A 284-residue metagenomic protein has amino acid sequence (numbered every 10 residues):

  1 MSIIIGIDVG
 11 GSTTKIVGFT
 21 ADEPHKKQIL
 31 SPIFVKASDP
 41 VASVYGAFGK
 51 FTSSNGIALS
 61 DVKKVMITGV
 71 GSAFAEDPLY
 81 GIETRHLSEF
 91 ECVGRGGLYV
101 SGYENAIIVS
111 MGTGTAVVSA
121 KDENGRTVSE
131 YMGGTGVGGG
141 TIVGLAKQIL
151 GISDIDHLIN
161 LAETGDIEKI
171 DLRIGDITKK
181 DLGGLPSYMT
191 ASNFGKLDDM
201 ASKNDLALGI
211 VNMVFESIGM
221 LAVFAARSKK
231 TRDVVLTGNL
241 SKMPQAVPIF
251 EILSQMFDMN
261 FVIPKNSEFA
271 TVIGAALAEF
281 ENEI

Functional and structural regions predicted by a protein language model:
I3-S43, T127-S129: Short glycine-rich, Thr/Ser-proximal phosphate-binding strand/loop in the N-terminal lobe of ATP-dependent enzymes
I33-P40, F48-E89, T127-E130: Short beta-strand-loop/turn "lid" adjacent to the catalytic site in phosphate-handling enzymes
I67-F74, F224-R227, T231-L253, E268: Glycine-rich phosphate-binding loops at beta-strand->alpha-helix junctions
A75-V109, G114-R126, I273-E279: Conserved phosphate-binding catalytic cores of ATP/NTP-utilizing and phosphoryl-transfer enzymes
E83-F90, E251-I273: Conserved phosphate-binding/catalytic loops in two-lobed NTP-binding clefts
R95-V100, V143-K147, M259-I284: Glycine-rich phosphate-binding/hydrolytic loop that grips phosphoryl groups
N124-R173, K179: Glycine-rich phosphate-binding loop plus the immediately following alpha-helix
G183-D233, P264, E268: Adenine-nucleotide phosphate-binding core of ATP-dependent small-molecule kinases
